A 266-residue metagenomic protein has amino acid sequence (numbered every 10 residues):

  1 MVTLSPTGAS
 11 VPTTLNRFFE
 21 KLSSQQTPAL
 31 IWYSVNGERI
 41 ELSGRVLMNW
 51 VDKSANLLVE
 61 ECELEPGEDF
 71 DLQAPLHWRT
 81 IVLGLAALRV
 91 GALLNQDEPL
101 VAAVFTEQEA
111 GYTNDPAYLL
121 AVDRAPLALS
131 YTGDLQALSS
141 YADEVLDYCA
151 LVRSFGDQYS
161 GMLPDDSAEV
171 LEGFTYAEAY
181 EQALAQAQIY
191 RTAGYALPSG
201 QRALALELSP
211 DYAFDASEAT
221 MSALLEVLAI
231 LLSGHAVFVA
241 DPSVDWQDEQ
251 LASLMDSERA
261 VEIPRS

Functional and structural regions predicted by a protein language model:
M1-Q26, E249, S257-E258, I263-S266: Actinobacteria-biased recognition of intrinsically disordered, low-complexity terminal regions
M1-V11, S34-I40, V46, A55 (+2 more regions): Long terminal accessory regions outside catalytic cores
V2-S5, N16-L42, M48-N49, A142 (+2 more regions): Extended, compositionally biased accessory segments flanking or bridging domains
L4-T13, Q108-P116, L120-R202: Flexible, low-complexity linker/hinge segments
T13-S23, I31-V35, R45, D52 (+4 more regions): Polyanion-binding and phosphate-handling cores
L30-L64, D157-F214: Conserved AMP-binding/adenylate-forming core of the ANL superfamily
L57-L93, D97-E98, Y195-H235, V239-D241: Conserved AMP-binding/adenylate-forming
L93-N114, L127-A137, Y141, Q188-L204 (+2 more regions): Conserved ATP-dependent adenylate/AMP-binding module captured primarily in the ANL superfamily
